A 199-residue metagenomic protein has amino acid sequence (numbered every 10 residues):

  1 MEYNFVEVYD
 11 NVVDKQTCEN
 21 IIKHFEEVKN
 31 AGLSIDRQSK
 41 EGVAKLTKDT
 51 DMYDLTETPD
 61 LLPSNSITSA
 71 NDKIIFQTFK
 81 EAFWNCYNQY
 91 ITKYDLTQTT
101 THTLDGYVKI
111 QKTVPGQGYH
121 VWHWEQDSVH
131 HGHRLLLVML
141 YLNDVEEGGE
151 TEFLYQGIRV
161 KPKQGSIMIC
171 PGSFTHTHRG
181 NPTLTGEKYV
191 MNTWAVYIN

Functional and structural regions predicted by a protein language model:
M1-I167, T175-N199: Fe(II)/2-oxoglutarate oxygenase catalytic core
